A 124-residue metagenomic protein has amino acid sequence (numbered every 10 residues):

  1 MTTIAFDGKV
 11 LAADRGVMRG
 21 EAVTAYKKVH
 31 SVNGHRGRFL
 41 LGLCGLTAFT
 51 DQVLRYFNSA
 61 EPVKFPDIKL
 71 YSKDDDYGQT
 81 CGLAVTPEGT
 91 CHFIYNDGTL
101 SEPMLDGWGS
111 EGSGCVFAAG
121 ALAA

Functional and structural regions predicted by a protein language model:
M1-T80, P87-G89, G98-A124: Conserved short S/T/G-enriched processing/targeting/catalytic segments and their helical context
F93-Y95: Secondary-structure boundary elements
